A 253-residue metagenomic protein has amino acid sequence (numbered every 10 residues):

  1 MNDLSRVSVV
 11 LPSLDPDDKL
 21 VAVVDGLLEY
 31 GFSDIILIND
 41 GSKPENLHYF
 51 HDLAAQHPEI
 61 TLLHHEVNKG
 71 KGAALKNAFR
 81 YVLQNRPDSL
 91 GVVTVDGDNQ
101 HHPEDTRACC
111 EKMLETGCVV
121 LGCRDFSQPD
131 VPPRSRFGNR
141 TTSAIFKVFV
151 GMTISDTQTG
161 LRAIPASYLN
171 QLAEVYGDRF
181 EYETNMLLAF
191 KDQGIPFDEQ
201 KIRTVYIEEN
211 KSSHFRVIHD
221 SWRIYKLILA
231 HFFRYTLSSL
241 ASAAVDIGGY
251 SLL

Functional and structural regions predicted by a protein language model:
M1-D3, V175-G248: Hydrophobic helical membrane-anchoring modules
R6-S8, D34, N185: Cell-envelope/extracellular polymer assembly enzymes that use nucleotide-activated donors
D15, D40-S42, K69, A78: Conserved short acidic donor-positioning loop in nucleotide-sugar-dependent glycosyltransferases
D15-E29: Short, well-formed alpha-helical segments that are part of the catalytic scaffolds of diverse glycosyltransferases
K19-A22, P44-L53, E104: Acidic helix N-cap motif at the loop->helix transition within catalytic regions of sugar-transfer enzymes
N39-F50, V67, N99-Q100: A conserved acidic beta->alpha catalytic loop
E66-V67, A73-Q84, P103-F180, I207-F215 (+1 more regions): Acceptor/aglycone-binding surface of glycosyltransferases and processive sugar-polymer synthases
R86-Q100: Short beta-strand-to-loop acidic/aromatic patch adjacent to the donor-nucleotide binding site
